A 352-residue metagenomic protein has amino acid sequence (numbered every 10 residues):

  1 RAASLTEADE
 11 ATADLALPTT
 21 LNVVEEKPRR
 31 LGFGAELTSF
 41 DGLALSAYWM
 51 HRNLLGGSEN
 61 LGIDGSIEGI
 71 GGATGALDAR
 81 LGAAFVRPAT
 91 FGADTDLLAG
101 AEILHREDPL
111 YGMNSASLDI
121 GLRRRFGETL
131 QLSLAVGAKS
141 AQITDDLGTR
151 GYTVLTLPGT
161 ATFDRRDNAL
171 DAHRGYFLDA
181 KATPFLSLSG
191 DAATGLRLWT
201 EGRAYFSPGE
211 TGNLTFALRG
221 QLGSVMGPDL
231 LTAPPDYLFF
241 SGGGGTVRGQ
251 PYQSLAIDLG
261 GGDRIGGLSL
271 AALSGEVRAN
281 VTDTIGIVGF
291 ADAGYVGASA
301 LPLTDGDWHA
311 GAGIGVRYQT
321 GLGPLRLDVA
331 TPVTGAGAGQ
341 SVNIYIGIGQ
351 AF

Functional and structural regions predicted by a protein language model:
R1-D179, V247-G249, Q253-R264, L268 (+2 more regions): Gram-negative/organellar outer-membrane beta-barrel architecture
A8, S66, T183, Q221-V225 (+1 more regions): Short loop/turn motifs enriched for small/polar and acidic residues
N22-V24, F33-M50, R125-F126, S133-A135 (+3 more regions): Extended beta-strand-rich architecture
K139, G294, A330: Anionic group-transfer/hydrolysis microenvironments
I287-F290, P324-A330: Conserved active-site loop/cleft motifs that coordinate metal ions or position small ligands
